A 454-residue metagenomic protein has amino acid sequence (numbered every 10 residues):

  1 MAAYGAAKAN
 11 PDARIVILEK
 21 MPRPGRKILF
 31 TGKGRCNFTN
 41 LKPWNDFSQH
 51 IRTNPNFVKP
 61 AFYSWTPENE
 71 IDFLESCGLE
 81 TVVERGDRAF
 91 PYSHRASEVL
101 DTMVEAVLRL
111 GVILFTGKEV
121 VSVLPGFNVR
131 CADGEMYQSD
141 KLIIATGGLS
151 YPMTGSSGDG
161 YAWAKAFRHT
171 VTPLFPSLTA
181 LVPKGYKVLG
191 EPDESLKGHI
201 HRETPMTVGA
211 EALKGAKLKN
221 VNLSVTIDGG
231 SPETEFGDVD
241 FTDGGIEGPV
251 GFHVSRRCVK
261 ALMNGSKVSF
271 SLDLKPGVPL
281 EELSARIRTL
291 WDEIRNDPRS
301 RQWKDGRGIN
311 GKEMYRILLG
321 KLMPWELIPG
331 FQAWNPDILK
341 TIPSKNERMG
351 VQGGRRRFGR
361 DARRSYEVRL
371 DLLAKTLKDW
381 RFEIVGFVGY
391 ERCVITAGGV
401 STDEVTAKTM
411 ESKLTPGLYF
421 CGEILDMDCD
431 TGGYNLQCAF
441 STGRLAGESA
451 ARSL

Functional and structural regions predicted by a protein language model:
M1-I17, F440-R452: N-terminal Rossmann-like FAD-binding beta1-loop-alpha1 element of flavoenzymes
A7-K33: Glycine-rich FAD pyrophosphate-binding loop
K8-A9, R23, W44-D46, Y63 (+8 more regions): Residue-level recognition of phosphate/Mg2+-coordinating polar/acidic sites in nucleotide-handling active sites
L29-L100, S224: A conserved beta-strand/loop capping segment in the N-terminal third of enzymes that catalyze redox or closely related
V58-E68, G86-E105, F115, Y151-S156 (+3 more regions): Short beta-strand to alpha-helix junction loop
T116-N128: A conserved short coil-to-beta-strand element within the FAD-binding core of flavoproteins
K141-L189, E194-S195, H199: Glycine-rich loop(s) and the adjacent beta-strand/alpha-helix scaffold that form part
G148-F167, D426-L454: A conserved FAD-binding loop/helix module that cradles the flavin
